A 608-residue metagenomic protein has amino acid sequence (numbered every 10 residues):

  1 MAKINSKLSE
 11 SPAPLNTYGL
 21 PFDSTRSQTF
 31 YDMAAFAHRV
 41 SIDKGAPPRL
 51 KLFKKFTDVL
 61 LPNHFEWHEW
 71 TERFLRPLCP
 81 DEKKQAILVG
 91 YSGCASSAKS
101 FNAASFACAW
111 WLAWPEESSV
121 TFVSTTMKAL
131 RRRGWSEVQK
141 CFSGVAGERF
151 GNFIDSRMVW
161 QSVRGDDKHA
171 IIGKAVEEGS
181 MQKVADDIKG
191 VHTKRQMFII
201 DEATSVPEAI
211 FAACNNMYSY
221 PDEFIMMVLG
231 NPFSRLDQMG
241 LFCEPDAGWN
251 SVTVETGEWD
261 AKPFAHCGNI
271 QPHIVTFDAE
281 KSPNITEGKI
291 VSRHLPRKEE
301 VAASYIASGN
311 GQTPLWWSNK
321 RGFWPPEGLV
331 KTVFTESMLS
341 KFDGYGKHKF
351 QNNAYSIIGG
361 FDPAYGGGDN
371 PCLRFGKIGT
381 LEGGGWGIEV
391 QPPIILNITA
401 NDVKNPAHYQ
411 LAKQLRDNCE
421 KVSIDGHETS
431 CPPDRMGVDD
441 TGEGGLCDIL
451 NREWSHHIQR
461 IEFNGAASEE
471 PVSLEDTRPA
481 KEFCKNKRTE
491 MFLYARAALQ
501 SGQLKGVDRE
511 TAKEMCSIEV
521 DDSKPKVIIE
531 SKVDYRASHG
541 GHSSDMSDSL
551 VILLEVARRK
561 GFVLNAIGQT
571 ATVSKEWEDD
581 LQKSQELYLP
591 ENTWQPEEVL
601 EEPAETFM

Functional and structural regions predicted by a protein language model:
A2, S9, P14-S27, A104-S105 (+8 more regions): RNase H-like, metal-dependent nuclease domains and their acidic two-metal-ion catalytic environment used
A2-F361, D417-G437, T441, A495: Phosphate/NTP-binding elements of NTP-utilizing enzymes
